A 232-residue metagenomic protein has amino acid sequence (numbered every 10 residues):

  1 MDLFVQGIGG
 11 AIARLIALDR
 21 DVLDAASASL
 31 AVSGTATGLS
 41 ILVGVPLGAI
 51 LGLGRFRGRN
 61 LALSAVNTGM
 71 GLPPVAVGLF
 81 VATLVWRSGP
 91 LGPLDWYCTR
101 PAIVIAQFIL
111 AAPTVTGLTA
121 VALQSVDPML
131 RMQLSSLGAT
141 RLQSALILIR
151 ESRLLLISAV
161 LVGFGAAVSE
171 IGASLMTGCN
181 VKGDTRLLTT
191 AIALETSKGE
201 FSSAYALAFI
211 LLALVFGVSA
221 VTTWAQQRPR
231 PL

Functional and structural regions predicted by a protein language model:
M1-G9, F56-R59, V221-L232: Transmembrane alpha-helical segments of polytopic membrane transport and secretion proteins
D2-A13, R20, V77-L110, G178-V181: Membrane-interfacial helix termini and adjacent extracytoplasmic/periplasmic loops of multi-pass transporters
A17-D21, M176-F216, A220, W224: Interhelical loop and adjacent transmembrane-helix boundary motif in polytopic membrane transport permeases
R20-L51, V160: Transmembrane alpha-helix signature in integral membrane proteins
V43, V66-P74, W96-A120, R150-L155 (+3 more regions): Faces of alpha-helical transmembrane segments in polytopic inner-membrane proteins
L47-V81: Cytoplasmic-entry segments and transmembrane alpha-helices of multi-pass inner-membrane transporters
G117-R131, S135-G138, L146-I147, Y205-L232: C-terminal transmembrane helix and the adjacent membrane-cytosol boundary/short C-terminal tail of inner/organellar
L118-T119, D127, R141-M176, T222 (+1 more regions): Transmembrane alpha-helices
